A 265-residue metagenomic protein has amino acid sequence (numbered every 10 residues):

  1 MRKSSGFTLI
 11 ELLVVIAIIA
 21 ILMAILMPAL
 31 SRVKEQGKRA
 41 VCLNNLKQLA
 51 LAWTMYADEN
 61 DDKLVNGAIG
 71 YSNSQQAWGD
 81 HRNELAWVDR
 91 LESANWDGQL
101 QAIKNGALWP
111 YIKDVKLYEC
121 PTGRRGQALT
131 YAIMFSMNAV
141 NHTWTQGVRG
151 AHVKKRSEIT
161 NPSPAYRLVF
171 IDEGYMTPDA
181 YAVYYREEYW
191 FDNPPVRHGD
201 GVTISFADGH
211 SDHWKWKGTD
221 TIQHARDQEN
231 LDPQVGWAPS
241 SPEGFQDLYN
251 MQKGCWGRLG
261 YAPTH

Functional and structural regions predicted by a protein language model:
M1-R2, L49: Short intrinsically disordered, low-complexity coil segments enriched in acidic
R2-N44: Amphipathic alpha-helical segments typified by the pilin-like N-terminal helix that continues immediately C-terminal
A40-H265: Short, well-structured segments within or immediately adjacent to enzyme catalytic domains that line ligand-binding
